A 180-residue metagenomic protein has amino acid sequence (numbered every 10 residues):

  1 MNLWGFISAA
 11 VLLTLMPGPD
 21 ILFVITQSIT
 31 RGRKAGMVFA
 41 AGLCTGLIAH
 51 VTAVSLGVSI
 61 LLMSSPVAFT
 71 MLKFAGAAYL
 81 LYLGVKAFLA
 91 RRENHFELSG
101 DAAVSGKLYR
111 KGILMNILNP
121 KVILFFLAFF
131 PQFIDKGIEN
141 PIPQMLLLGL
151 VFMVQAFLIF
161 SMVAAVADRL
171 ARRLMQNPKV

Functional and structural regions predicted by a protein language model:
M1-T70, A128-L148: Juxtamembrane transmembrane-helix termini in multi-pass membrane transport proteins
G46-V58, L80-K86, M115, I123 (+1 more regions): Alpha-helical transmembrane segments and their lipid-water interface positions in multi-pass membrane proteins
S64-R92, A156-V163, A171-V180: Selective transmembrane alpha-helices of multi-pass membrane proteins
F88, L127-N140, M162-R169: Multi-pass membrane proteins that catalyze or facilitate reactions on polyprenyl-/lipid-phosphate substrates and their
L89-S105: Flexible cytoplasmic inter-helical loops of multi-pass small-molecule transporters
D101-L114, N119: Anionic-ligand binding region
